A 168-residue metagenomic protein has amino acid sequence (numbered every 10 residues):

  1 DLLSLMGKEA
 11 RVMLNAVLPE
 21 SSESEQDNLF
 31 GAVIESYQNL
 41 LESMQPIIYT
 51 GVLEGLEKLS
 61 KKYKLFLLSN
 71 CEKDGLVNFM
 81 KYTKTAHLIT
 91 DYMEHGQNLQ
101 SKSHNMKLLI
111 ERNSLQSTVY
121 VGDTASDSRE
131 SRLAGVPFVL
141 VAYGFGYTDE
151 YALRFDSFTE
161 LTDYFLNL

Functional and structural regions predicted by a protein language model:
D1-G7: Conserved phosphoryl-transfer catalytic core
K8-E9, S36, K61-K62, Q116: Structured helix-beta-strand junction loops
M13, Y37-E42, G75, G146-D149: A short acidic, helix-capping loop that chelates divalent metal ions and anchors anionic groups
N15-G51: Metal-dependent phosphoesterase signature
S24, K73, V77-L168: Asp-based, Mg2+/Mn2+-dependent phosphohydrolase catalytic module
N39-L67, K73-V77, S103: Short, acidic loop-to-helix structural element flanking the phosphoryl-transfer center in phosphate-processing enzymes
